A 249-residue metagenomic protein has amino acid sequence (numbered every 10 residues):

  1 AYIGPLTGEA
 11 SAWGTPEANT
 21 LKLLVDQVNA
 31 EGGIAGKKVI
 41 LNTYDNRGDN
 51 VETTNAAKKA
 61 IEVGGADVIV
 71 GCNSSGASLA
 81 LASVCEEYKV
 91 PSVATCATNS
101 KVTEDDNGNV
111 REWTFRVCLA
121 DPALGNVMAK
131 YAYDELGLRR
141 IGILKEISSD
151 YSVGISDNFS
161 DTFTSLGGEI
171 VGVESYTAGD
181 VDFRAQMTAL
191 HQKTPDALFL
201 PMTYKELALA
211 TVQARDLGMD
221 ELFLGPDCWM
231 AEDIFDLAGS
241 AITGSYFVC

Functional and structural regions predicted by a protein language model:
A1-P16, C72-N73, R140-E146: Short beta-strand segments enriched in small/hydrophobic residues
P5, N46, E146, P226-C228: Cofactor-binding loop segments of dinucleotide-utilizing enzymes, especially the Rossmann-like FAD- and NAD(P)+-binding
A12-N19, E31-D105, V117, Y176-F183 (+1 more regions): Beta-alpha junction/loop-to-helix N-cap segments that form part of ligand/metal-binding clefts
K22-G33, K58-A66, A82-V90, Y133-L138 (+3 more regions): Sec-exported extracytoplasmic/periplasmic mature domains
L41, S92, I141, F223-L224: Hydrophobic/aromatic residues located in beta-strands of well-ordered beta-sheets within soluble catalytic
C85, I155-V248: Extracellular/periplasmic bilobed ligand-binding domains
T98-E104, P122-A123, W229-I234: Short gly/pro/ser/thr-enriched loop/turn and capping motifs at secondary-structure boundaries
N109-A178, A197: An alpha-beta-alpha
